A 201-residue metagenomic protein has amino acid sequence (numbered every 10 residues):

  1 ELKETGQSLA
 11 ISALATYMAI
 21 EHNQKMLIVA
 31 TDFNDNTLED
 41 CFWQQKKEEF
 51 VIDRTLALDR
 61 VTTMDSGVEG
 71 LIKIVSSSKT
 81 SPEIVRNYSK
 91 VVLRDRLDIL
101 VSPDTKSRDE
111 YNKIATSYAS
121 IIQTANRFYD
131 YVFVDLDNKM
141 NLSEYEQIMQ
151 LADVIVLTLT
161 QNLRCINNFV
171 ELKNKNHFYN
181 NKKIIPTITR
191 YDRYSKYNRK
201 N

Functional and structural regions predicted by a protein language model:
E1, K46, F50, T55-E83 (+4 more regions): Acidic-aromatic/histidine active-site loop/patch
E1-K79, Y131: Walker A/P-loop NTP-binding active-site region of P-loop NTPases, recognizing the glycine-rich GxxxxGKT/S
L2, G6, K113, R164: Short, surface-exposed alpha-helical recognition segments that flank or form part of ligand/macromolecule-binding
E21-N23, R94, Y179-N181: Short, well-ordered coil/turn elements that cap or connect secondary structure elements
N36-L38, S107, N141, S195-K196: Conserved protein kinase catalytic core
S78-L142: Cytosolic-facing regulatory segments adjacent to core modules
I114-K200: Conserved catalytic-core segment of NTP-binding enzymes
